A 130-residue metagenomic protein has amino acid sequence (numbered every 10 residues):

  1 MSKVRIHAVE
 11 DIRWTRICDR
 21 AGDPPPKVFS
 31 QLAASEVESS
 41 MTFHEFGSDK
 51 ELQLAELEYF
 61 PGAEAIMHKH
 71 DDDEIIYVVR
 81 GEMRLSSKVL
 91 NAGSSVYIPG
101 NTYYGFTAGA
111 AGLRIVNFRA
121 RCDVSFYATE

Functional and structural regions predicted by a protein language model:
M1-E51: A short, N-terminal "cap"/entry segment at the start of jelly-roll beta-barrel domains of the cupin/DSBH fold
E36-K69, V89, G100-Y103: Conserved short histidine dyad/triad with adjacent acidic residue
S48, F60-P61, G81, A120-C122: Non-catalytic surface loops within mature trypsin-like serine protease
P61, D71-M83: Glycine- and acidic-residue-biased ligand/ion/polar-headgroup-sensing regions
S86: ABC transporter nucleotide-binding domain catalytic core, centered on the Walker B motif
V89, G100-A128: Ligand-binding loop in jelly-roll beta-barrel domains
G93-S94: Structural motif
